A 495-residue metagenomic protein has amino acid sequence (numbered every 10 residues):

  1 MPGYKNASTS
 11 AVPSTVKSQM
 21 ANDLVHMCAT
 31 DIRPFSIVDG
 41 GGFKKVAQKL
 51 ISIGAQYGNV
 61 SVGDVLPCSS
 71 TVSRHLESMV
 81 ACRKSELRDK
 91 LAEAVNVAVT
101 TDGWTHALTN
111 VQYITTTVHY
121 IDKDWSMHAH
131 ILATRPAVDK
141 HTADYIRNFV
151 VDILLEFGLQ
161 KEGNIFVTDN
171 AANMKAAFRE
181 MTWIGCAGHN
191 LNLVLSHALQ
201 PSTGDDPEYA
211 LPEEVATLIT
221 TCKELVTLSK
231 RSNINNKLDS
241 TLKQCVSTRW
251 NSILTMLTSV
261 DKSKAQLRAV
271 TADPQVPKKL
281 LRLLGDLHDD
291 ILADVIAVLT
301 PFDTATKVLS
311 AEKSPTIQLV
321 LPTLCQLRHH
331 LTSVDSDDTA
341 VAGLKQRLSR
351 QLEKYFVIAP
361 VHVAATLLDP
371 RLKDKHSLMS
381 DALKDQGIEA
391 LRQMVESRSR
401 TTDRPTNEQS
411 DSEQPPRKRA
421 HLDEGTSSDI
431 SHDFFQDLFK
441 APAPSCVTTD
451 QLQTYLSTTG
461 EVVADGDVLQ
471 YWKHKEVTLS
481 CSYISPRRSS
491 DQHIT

Functional and structural regions predicted by a protein language model:
M1-T495: Short alpha-helical patches at protein termini and domain edges that function as localization/binding signals
